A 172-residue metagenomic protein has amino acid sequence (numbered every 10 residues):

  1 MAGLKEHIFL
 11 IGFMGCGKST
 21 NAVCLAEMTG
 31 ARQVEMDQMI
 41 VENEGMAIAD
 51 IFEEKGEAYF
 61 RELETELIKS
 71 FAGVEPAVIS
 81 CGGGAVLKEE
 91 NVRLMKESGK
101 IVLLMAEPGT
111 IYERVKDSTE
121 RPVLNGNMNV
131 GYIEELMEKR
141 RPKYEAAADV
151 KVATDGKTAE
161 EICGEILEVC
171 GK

Functional and structural regions predicted by a protein language model:
A2-G3, C24, M28, V74 (+1 more regions): NTP-dependent small-molecule kinase module
L10: Hydrophobic anchor at the beta1->P-loop junction of P-loop NTPases
F13: P-loop (Walker A) phosphate-binding loop of NTP-binding proteins
S19: Walker A/P-loop
E35-A85, E90-K96, R121-P122: ATP-dependent small-molecule kinase phosphotransfer cores that center on conserved nucleotide phosphate-binding segments
G83-A85, E107-G109, K157: Short glycine-rich anion-binding loops that position phosphate/pyrophosphate groups of nucleotides and phosphorylated
E97-R141: A glycine- and Lys/Arg-enriched "phosphate-lid" helix/loop adjacent to the NTP-binding pocket of small-molecule kinases
